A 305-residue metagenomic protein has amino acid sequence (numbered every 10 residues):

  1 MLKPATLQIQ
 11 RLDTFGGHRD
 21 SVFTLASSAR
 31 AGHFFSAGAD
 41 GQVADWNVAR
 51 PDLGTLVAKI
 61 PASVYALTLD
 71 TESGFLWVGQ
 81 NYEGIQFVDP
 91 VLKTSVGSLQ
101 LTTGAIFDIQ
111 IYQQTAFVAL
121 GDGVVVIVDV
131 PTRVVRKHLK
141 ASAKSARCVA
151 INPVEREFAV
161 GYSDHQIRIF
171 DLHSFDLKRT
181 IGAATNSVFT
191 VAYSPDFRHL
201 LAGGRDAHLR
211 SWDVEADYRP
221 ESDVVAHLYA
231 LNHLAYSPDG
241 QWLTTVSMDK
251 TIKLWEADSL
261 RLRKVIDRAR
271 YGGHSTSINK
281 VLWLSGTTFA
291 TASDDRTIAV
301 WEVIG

Functional and structural regions predicted by a protein language model:
F15-V22, A58-V64, L99-I106, L139-A146 (+3 more regions): WD40/WD-repeat beta-propeller blade N-cap
A29-R30, T71-E72, I111-Q113, P153-V154 (+3 more regions): Residue-level detector of Asp-centered blade-edge/turn motifs that repeat once per structural unit in beta-propeller
A37-D40, G79-Y82, A119-D122, G161-D164 (+3 more regions): Conserved strand-to-loop turn within each blade of WD40 beta-propeller repeats
V43-W46, I85-V88, V128, I167-F170 (+3 more regions): WD40-repeat beta-propellers
V48-P51, P90-K93, D129-R133, D171-F175 (+3 more regions): Short loop/turn segments that connect beta-strands within beta-propeller blades
S277-G305: Blade-level signature of beta-propeller repeat domains, shared across WD40, Kelch, NHL, RCC1 and BNR/Asp-box propellers
